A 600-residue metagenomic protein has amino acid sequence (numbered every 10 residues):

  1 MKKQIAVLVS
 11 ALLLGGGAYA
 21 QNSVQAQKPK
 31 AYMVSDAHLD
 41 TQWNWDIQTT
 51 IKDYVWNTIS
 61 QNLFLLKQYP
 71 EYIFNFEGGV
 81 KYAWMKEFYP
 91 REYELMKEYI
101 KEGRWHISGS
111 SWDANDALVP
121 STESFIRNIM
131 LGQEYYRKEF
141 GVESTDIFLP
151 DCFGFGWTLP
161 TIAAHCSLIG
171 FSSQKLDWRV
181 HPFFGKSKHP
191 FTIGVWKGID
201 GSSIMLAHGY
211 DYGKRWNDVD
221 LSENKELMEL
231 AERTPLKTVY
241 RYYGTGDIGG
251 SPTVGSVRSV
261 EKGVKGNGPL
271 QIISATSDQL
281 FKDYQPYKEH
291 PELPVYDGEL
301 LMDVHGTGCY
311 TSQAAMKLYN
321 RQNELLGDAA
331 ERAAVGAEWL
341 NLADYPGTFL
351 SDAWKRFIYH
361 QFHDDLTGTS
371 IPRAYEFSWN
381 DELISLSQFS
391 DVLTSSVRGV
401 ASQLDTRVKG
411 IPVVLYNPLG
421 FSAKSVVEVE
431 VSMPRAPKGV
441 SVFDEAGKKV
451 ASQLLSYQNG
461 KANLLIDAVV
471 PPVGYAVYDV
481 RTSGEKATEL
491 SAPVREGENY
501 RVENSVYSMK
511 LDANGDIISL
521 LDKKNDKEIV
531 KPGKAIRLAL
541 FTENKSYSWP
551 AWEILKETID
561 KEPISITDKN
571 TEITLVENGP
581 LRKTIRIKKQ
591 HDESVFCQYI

Functional and structural regions predicted by a protein language model:
M1-Q4: Positively charged n-region of N-terminal signal peptides that target proteins for export
V7-G15: Bacterial N-terminal signal peptides
Q21-N128, Y135-E139, H165-I169, L176 (+6 more regions): N-terminal catalytic cores of secreted or lumenal carbohydrate-active enzymes
Y32-D40, P190-R407, Y416-P418, L465-D467: Active-site and substrate-binding clefts of carbohydrate-active enzymes
L95-G103, E123, G156-R215: Surface-exposed loop and adjacent secondary-structure segments within mature catalytic domains
A117-Y135, Y210-A231, E553, T558-E562: Alpha-helical scaffold elements lining the catalytic groove of polysaccharide deacetylases
F125-F153, W157, H165, K225-Y243: CE4/NodB-like, metal-dependent polysaccharide N-deacetylase domain that modifies extracellular/periplasmic N-acetylated
G347-S351, I358-I600: Catalytic and substrate-binding regions of extracellular carbohydrate-active enzymes, especially polysaccharide lyases
